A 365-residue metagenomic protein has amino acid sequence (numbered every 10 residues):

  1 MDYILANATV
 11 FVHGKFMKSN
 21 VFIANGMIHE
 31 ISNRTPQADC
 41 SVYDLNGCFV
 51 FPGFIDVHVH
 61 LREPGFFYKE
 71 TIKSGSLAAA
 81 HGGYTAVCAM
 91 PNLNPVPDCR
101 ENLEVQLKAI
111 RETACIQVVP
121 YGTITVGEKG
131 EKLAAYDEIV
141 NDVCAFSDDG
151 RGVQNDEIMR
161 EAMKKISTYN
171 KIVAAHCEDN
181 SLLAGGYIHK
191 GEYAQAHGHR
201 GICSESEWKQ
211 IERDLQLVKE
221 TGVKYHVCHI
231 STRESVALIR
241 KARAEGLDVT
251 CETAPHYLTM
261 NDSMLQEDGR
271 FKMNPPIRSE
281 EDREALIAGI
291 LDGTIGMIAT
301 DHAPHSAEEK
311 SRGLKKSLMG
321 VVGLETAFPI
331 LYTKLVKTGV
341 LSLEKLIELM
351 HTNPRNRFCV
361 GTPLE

Functional and structural regions predicted by a protein language model:
M1-P52: Histidine-rich, glycine-flanked metal-binding segment
A8, G26, G47, H58 (+11 more regions): Divalent metal-coordination and catalytic microenvironments
N46-I110: Metal-associated gating/positioning segment near the N- to mid-region
V57-E70, L93, V119-E131, G150 (+1 more regions): Active-site mouth loops of central-metabolism enzymes
Y84-A86, I116, C144, G296: Short acidic/polar active-site loop segments enriched in Thr and Asp
K108-T123: A glycine-rich helix N-cap at a beta->alpha junction
L133-I298: Histidine/acidic residue-rich metal-binding segments in metalloenzymes
A196-K224, L291-I298, A303-E365: His/Asp/Glu-enriched, well-ordered alpha-helical/loop segment that forms or immediately abuts the divalent-metal
